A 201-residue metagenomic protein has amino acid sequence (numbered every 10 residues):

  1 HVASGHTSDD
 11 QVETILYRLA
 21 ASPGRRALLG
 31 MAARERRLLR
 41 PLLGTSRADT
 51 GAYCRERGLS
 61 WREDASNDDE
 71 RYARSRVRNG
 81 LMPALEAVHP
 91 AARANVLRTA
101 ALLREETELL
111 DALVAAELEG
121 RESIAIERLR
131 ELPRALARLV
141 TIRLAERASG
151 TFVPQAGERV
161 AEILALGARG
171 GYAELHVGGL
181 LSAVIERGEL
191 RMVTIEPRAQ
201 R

Functional and structural regions predicted by a protein language model:
H1-G5, D9-L103, A125-R128: Catalytic subdomain that performs nucleotidyl-dependent activation
A33-E35, N79-M82, L97-R201: AMP-forming adenylation/ATP pyrophosphatase catalytic core
